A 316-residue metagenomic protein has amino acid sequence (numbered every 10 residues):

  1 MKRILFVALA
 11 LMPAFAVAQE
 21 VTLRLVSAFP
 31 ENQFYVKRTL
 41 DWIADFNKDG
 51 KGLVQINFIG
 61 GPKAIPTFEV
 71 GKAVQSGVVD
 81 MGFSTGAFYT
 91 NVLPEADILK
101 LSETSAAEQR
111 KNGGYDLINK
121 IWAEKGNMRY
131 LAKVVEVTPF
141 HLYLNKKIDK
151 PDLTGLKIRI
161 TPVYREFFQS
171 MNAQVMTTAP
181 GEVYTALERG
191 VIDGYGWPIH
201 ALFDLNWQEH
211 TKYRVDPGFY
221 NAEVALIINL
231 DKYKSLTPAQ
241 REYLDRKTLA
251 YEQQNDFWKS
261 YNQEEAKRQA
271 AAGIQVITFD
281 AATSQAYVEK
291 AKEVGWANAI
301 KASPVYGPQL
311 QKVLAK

Functional and structural regions predicted by a protein language model:
M1-I4: Positively charged n-region of N-terminal signal peptides that target proteins for export
F6-L9: Sec-dependent N-terminal signal peptides
M12-A18: Sec/Tat signal peptide C-region and signal peptidase I cleavage site
Q19-E108, A123-K316: N-terminal secretory/targeting leader peptides
K111-E124: Signature of the catalytic double-stranded beta-helix
